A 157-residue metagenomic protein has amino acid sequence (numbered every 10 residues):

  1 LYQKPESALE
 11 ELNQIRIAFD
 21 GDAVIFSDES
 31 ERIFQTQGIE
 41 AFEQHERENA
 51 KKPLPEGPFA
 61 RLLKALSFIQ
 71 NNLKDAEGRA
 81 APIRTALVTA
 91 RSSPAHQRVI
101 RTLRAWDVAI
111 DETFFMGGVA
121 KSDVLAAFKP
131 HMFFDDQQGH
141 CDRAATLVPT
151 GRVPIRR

Functional and structural regions predicted by a protein language model:
L1-S7, P130-R157: Acidic, Mg2+-coordinating phosphoryl-transfer loop and its flanking beta/alpha structural elements, shared across
E10-F115: Alpha-helical substrate-recognition element adjacent to the catalytic core
Q70, D107, K129, L147-V148: Glycine-centered loop/turn motif at secondary-structure junctions
